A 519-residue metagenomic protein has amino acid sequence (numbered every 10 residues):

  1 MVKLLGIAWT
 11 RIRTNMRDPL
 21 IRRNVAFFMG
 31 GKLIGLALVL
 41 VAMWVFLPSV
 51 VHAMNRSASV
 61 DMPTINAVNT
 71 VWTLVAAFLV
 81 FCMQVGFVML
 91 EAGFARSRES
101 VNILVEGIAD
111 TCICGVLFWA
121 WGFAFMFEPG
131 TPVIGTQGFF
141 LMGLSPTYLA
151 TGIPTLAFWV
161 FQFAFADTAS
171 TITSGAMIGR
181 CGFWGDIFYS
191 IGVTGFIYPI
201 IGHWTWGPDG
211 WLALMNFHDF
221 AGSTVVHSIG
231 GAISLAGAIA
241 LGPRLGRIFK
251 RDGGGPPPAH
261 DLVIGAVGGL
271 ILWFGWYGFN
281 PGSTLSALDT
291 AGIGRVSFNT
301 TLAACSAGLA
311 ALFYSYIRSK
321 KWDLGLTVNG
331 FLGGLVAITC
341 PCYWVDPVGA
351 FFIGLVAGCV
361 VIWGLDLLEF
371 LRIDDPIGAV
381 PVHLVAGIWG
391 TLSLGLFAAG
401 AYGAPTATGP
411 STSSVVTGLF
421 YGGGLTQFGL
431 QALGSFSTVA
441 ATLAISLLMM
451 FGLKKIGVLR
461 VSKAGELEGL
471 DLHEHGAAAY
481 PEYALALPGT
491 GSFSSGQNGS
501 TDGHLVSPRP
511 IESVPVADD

Functional and structural regions predicted by a protein language model:
M1-M54: Anionic, Ser/Thr-rich low-complexity intrinsically disordered regions
M54-D519: Glycine- and aromatic-enriched membrane alpha-helices
